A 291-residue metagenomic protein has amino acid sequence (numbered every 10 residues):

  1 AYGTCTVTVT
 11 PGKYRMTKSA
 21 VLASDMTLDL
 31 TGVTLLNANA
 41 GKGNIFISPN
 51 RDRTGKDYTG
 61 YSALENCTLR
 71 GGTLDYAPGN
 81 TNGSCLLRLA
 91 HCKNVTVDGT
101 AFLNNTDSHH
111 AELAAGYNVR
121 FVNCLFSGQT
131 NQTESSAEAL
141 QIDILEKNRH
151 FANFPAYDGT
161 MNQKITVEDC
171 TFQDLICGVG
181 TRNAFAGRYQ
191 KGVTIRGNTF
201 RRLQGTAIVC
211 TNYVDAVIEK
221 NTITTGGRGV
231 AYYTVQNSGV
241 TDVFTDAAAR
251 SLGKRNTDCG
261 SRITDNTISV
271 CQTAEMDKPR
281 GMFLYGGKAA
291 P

Functional and structural regions predicted by a protein language model:
A1, R15-S24, A38, D57-Y61 (+4 more regions): Short, T/G/N/S-enriched strand-turn elements that build extracellular solenoid repeat scaffolds
T4, P11, T17, A23-D25 (+11 more regions): Surface-exposed or flexible loop/turn and strand-edge residues in extracellular/cell-surface modules
T4-R53, L74, F102: N-terminal extracellular ligand-recognition/capping segment immediately after the signal peptide
T8, R15, V21, D29 (+17 more regions): Extracellular beta-strand solenoid repeats
M16-S19, N37-G43, A77-C85, T106-L113 (+6 more regions): Short glycine/acidic-rich loop motifs that flank beta-strands on beta-rich extracellular proteins
R53-Y61, E134, L145-T160, A184-G187 (+1 more regions): Intrinsically disordered, low-complexity Ser/Thr- and acidic-rich flexible linkers and loops, especially at boundaries
V95-V97, L103-G192: Solenoidal tandem-repeat scaffolds enriched in leucines and small polar residues
